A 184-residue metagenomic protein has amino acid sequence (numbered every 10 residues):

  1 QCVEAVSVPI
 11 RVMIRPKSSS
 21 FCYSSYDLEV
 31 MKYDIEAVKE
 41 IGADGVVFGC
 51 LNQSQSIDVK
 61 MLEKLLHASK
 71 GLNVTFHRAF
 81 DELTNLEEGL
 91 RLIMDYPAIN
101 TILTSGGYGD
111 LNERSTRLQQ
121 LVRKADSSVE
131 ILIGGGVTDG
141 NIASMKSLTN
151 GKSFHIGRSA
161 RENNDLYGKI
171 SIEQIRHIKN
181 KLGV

Functional and structural regions predicted by a protein language model:
Q1-L62: Glycine/small-residue-rich loop that forms an oxyanion/phosphate-binding "nest" at active or ligand-binding sites
Q1-S18, I57-R78, S115-T138, I172-V184: Alpha-helix-loop-beta-strand connector modules within alpha/beta enzyme cores
V6-P9, G42-G45, A68-L72, M94-T101 (+2 more regions): Glycine-enriched alpha-helix->loop->beta-strand junction motifs that scaffold or abut catalytic
M13-S19, L51-Q53, A79-D81, S105-Y108 (+2 more regions): Active-site beta-loop-alpha junctions enriched in small/polar residues
S20-A37, D81-P97, L118-S127, I131 (+1 more regions): Catalytic cores of alpha/beta
D27-V30, I57, T84-N85, E113 (+1 more regions): Short secondary-structure boundary/capping elements
A37, I41-S54, P97-N112, T149-I172: Glycine-rich phosphate-binding active-site loops on the catalytic face of alpha/beta enzymes
G71-N112: Histidine/lysine/aspartate-rich catalytic loop segments that bind and position anionic ligands
